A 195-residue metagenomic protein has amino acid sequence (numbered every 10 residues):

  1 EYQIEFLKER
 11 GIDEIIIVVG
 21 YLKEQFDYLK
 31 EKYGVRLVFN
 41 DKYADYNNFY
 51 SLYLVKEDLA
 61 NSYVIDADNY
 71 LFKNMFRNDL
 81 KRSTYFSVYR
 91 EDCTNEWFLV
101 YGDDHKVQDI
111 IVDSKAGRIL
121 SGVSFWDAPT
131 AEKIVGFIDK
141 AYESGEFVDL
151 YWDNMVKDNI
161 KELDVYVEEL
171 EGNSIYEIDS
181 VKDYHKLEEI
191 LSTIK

Functional and structural regions predicted by a protein language model:
E1-S62: Conserved N-terminal catalytic core of the sugar/cofactor nucleotidyltransferase
V19, D66, V88: Short beta-strand/turn micro-motifs composed of small residues that flank or help shape donor/cofactor-binding pockets
Q25, Y70-L71: A short, conserved beta-strand element in the Rossmann-like catalytic core that flanks the donor/metal-binding loop
Y28-E31, M75-N78, E189: Short amphipathic alpha-helical segments
G34-R36, K106, D164-Y166: Conserved beta-strand segments of alpha/beta enzyme cores
N61-Y70: Short beta-strand-to-loop acidic/aromatic patch adjacent to the donor-nucleotide binding site
F72-E146: Conserved core of the sugar-phosphate nucleotidyltransferase
I119-K195: Conserved alpha/beta core of the MobA/IspD/sugar-nucleotide pyrophosphorylase nucleotidyltransferase superfamily
